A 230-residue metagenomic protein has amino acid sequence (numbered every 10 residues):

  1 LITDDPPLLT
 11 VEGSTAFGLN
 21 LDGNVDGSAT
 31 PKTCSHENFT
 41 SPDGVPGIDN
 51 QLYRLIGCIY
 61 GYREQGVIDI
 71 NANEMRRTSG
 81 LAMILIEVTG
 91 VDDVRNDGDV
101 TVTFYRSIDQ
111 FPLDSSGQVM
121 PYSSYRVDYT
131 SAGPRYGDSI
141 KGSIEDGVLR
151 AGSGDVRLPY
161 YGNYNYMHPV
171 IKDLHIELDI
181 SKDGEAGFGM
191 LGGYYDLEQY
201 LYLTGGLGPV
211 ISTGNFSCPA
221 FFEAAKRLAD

Functional and structural regions predicted by a protein language model:
L1-D230: Extracytosolic secretory-pathway proteins
